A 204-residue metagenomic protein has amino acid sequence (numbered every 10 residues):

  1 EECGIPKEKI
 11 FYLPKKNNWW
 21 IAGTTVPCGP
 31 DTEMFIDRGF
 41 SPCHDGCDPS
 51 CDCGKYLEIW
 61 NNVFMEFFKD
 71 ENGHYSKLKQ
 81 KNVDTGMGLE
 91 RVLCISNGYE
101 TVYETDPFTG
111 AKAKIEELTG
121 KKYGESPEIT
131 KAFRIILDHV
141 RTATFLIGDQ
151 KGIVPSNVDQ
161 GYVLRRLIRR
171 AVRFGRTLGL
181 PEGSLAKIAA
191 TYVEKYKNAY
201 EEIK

Functional and structural regions predicted by a protein language model:
E1-T191, K195-E201: Structured aminoacyl-transfer and RNA-binding surfaces used for tRNA recognition/handling in the translation apparatus
